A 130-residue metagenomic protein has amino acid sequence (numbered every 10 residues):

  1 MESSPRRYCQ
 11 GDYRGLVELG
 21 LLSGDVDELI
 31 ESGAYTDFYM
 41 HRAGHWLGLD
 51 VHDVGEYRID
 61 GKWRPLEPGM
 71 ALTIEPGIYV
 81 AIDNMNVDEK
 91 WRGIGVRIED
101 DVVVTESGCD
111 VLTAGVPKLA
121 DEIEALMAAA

Functional and structural regions predicted by a protein language model:
M1-A130: Active-site neighborhoods and metal-handling regions in enzymes and metal-associated proteins
